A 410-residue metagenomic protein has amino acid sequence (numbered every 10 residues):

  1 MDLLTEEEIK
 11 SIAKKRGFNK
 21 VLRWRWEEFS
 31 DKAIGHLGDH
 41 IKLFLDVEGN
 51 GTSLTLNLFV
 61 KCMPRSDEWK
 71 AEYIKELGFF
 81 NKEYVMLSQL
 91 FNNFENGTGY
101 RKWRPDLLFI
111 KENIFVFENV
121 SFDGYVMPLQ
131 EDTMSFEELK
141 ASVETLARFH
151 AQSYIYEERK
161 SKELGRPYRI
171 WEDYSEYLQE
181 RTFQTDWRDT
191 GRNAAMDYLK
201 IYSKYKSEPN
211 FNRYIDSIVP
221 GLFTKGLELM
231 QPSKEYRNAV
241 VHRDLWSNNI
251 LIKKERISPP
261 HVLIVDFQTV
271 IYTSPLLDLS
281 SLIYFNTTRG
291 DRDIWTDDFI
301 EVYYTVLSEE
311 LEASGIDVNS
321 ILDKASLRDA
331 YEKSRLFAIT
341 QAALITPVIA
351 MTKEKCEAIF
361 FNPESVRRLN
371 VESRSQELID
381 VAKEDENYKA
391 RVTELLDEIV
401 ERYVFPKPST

Functional and structural regions predicted by a protein language model:
M1-H36, D46-T55, Y214-Q231, E235-N238 (+2 more regions): Regulatory N- and C-terminal appendages and interdomain linkers associated with kinase/kinase-like NTP transferase
E27-N193, P275-L276, A313: Conserved ATP-binding subdomain of kinase catalytic cores across diverse folds
K82, E137, A141-E144, Y236 (+7 more regions): Generic recognition of stable, solvent-exposed alpha-helical segments in well-folded globular domains
V85, Q89, T269-S314, A338-F361 (+1 more regions): Active-site activation/catalytic loop segments of kinase-like enzymes and analogous catalytic loops in related
P105-L108, G315-L327: A short glycine-rich, hydrophobically flanked beta-strand micro-motif that places a catalytic Asp/Glu for divalent metal
G124-H242, L251-I257, P363-T410: ATP-dependent phospho-/nucleotidyl transfer catalytic cores
E163-Y168, F299-I300, D317-K324: Short amphipathic alpha-helical segments embedded in low-complexity Lys/Glu-rich regions
E235, A239, W246-F285, R289: Catalytic activation segment of kinase domains across protein kinase-like and atypical kinase folds
